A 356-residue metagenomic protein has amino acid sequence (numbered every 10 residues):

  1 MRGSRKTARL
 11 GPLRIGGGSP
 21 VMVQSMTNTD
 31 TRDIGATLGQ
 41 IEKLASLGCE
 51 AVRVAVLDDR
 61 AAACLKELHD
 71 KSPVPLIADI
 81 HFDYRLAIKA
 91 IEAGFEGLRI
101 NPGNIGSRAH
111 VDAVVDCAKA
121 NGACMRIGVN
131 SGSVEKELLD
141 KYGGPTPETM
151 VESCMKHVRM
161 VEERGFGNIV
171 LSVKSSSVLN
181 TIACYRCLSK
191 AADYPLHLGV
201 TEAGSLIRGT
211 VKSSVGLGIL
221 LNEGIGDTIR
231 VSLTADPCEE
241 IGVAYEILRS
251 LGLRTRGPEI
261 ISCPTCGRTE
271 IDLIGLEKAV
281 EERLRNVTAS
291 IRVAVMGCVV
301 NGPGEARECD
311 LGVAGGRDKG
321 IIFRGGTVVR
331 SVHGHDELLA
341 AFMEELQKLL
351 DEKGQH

Functional and structural regions predicted by a protein language model:
M1-M26, K119, E282: N-terminal amphipathic alpha-helix/helix-capping segment at the start of soluble metabolic enzymes
G18-A36, A55, V74-F82, L138-V151 (+1 more regions): Active-site mouth loops of central-metabolism enzymes
V23, D79, I127, L171 (+5 more regions): Conserved, mostly hydrophobic/aromatic
N28, D33-I34, A45-H69, R99-S107 (+1 more regions): Glycine-rich, proline-tolerant flexible connector loops at the mouths of alpha/beta enzymes
D58-I80, A113-M125, Y185-L196, V280-E282: Alpha-helix-loop-beta-strand connector modules within alpha/beta enzyme cores
R85-R126: Hydrophobic or amphipathic alpha-helical targeting/insertion segments
G94-R108, V200-T201, E223-P237, G315-V328: Glycine-rich phosphate-binding active-site loops on the catalytic face of alpha/beta enzymes
V129-N130, L138-N286: Catalytic alpha/beta core domains of metabolic enzymes, predominantly
